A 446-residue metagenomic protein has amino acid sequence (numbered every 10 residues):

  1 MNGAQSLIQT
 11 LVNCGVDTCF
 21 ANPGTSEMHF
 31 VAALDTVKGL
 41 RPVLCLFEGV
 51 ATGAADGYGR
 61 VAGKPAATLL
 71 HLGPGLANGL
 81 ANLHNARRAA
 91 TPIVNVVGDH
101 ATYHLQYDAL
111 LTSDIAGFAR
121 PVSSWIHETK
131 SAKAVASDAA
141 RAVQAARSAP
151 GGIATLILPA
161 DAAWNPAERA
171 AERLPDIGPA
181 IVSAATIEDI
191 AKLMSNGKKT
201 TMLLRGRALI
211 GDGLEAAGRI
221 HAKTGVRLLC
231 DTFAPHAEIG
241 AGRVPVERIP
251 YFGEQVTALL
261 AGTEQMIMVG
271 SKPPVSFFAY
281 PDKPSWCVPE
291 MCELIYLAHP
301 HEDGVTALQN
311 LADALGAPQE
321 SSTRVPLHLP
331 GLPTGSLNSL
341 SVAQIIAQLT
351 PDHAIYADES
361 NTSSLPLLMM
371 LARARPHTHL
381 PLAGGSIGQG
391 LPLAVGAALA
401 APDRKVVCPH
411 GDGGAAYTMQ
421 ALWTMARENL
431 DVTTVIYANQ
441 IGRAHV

Functional and structural regions predicted by a protein language model:
N2-H84, R88-A89: N-terminal cofactor/phosphate-binding cores enriched in small/glycine residues, especially glycine-rich loops such as
A4-I8, V12-D17, N22-T25, F30-L34 (+1 more regions): Active-site diphosphate/adenylate-binding microenvironment
D17-T18, R60-V97, R120-E172, I190-T200 (+2 more regions): Structural signature of the thiamine diphosphate
A21-G24, V43-G53, T68-G75, K130-S131 (+4 more regions): Active-site nucleophile and cofactor-binding loops and adjacent substrate-binding regions of central metabolic enzymes
P42-C45, P92-V96, F118-V122, E128-T129 (+1 more regions): A glycine-rich helix N-cap at a beta->alpha junction
R60, G206-L297, A374-R404, A416-Q420: Glycine-rich, anion-gripping cofactor-binding loops and their flanking helix/strand elements in enzyme active sites
V96, H104-S113, K223, P366-H445: Thiamine diphosphate
K133, I157, R169, G270-S364 (+1 more regions): Phosphate/pyrophosphate-binding active-site segments
